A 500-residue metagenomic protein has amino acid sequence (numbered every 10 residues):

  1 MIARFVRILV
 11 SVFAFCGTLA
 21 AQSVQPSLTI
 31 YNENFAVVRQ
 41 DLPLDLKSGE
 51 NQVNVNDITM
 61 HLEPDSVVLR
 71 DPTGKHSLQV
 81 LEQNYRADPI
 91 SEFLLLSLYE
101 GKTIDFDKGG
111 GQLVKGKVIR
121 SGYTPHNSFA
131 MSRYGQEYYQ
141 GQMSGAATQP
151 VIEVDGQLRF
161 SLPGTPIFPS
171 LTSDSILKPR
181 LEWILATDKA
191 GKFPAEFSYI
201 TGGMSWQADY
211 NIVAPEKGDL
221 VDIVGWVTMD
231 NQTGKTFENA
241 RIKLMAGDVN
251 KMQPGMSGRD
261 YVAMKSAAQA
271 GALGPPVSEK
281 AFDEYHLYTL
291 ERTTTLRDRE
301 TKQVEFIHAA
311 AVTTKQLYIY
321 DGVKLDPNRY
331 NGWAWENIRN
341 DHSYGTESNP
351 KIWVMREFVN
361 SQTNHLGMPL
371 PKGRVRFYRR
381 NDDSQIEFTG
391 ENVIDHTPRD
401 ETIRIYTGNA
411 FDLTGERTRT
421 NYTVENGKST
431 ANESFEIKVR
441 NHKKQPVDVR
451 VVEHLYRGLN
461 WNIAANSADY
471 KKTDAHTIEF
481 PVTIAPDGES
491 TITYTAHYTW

Functional and structural regions predicted by a protein language model:
I2-F5, A14-W500: Long, intrinsically disordered, low-complexity accessory segments associated with secretion and vesicular trafficking
